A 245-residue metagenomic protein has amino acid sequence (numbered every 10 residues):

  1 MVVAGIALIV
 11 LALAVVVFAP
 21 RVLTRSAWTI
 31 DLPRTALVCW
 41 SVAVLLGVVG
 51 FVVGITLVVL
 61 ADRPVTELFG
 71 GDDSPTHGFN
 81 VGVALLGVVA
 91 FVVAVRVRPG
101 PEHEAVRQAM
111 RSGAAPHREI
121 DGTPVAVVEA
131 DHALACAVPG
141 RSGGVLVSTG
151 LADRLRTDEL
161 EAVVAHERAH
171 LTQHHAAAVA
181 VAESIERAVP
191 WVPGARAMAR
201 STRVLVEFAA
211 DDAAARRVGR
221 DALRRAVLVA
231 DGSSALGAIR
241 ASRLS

Functional and structural regions predicted by a protein language model:
M1-P33, W40: Membrane-anchoring/interfacial helices and their immediately flanking loops in integral membrane proteins
A19, L23-P33, L86, V93-V179 (+1 more regions): Polar-ligand-bearing catalytic/cofactor-coordination segments of membrane-embedded or membrane-tethered inner-membrane
I30-A43, G71-P75: Membrane-interface segments at loop-to-transmembrane junctions
W40-V52: Select subsegments of transmembrane alpha-helices in polytopic membrane proteins, especially boundary-proximal
V49-R111: Transmembrane alpha-helices and immediately adjacent membrane-cytoplasm interface residues in multi-pass integral
